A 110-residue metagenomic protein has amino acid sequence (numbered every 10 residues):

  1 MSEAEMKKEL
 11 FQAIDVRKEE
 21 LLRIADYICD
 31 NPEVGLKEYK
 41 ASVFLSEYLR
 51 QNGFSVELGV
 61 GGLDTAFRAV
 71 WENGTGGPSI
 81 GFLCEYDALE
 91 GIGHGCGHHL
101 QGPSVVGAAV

Functional and structural regions predicted by a protein language model:
E3-V110: Acidic/His- and Gly-rich active-site-bordering loop/insert found across diverse amide/peptide-bond hydrolases
